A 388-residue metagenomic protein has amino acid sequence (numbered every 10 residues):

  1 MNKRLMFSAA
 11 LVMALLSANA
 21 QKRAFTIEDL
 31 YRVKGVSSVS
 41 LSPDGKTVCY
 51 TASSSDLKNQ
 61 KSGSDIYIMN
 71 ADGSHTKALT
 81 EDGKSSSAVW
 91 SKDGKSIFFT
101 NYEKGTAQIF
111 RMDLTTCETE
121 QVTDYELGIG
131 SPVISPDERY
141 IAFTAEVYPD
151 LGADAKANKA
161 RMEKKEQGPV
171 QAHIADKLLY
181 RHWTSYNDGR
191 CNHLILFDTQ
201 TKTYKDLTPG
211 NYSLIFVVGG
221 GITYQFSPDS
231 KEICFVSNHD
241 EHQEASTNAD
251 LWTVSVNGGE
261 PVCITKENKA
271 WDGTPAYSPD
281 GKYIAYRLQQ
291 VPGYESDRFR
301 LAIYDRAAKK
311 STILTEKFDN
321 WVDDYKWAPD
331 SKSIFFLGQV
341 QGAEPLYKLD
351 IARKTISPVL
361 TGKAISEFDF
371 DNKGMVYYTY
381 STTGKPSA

Functional and structural regions predicted by a protein language model:
M1-R23: Bacterial Sec-dependent N-terminal signal peptides
Q21-K34, Y204-G210: A short helix->beta-strand "capping" segment at the edge of beta-propeller domains
E28-S64, G189: Beta-strand-rich domains and repeat architectures in extracellular enzymes and scaffolds, especially beta-propellers
P43-D44, K92-D93, P136-D137, P228-D229 (+3 more regions): Residue-level detector of Asp-centered blade-edge/turn motifs that repeat once per structural unit in beta-propeller
G45-V48, G94-I97, E138-I141, I233 (+4 more regions): Hydrophobic beta-strand positions that form the internal "hydrophobic ladder" of WD40/Gbeta-like beta-propeller blades
A52-D65, T80-S86, T100-F110, D124-G130 (+9 more regions): A flexible loop/linker signature enriched in serine peptidases of the S9 family
N70-S74, D113-C117, D198-K202, S255-G259 (+2 more regions): Short loop/turn segments that connect beta-strands within beta-propeller blades
